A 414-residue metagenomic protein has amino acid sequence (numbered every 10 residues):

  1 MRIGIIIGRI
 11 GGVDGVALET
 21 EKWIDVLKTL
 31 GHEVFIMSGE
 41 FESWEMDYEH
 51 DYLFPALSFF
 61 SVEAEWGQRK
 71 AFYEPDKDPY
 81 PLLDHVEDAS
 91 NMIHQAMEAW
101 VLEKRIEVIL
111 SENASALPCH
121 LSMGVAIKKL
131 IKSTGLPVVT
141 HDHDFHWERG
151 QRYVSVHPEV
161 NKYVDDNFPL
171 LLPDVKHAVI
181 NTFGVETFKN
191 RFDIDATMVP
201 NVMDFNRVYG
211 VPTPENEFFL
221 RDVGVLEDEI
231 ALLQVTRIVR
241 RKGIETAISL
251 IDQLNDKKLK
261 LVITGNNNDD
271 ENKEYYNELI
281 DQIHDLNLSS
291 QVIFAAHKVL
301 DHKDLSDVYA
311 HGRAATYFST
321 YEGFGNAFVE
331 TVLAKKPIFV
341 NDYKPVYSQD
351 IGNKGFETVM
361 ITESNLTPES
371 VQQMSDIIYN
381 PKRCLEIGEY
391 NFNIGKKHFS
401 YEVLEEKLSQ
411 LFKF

Functional and structural regions predicted by a protein language model:
I5, R221, L226-K242, I248-I251 (+1 more regions): Conserved donor-binding/catalytic core segment of Leloir-type glycosyltransferases
F35-V108: A conserved catalytic-core segment of Leloir-type glycosyltransferases
F183, V202: Carbohydrate-associated surface elements
K273-K303, G355: Nucleotide-activated donor-binding/catalytic signature segment of Leloir-type glycosyltransferases, i.e., the conserved
K303, N365, E369, Y379-F412: A charged, aromatic-enriched C-terminal amphipathic alpha-helix characteristic of glycosyltransferases across folds
T320: Aromatic "clamp/platform" in nucleotide-sugar-dependent glycosyltransferases that forms part of the donor/acceptor
P337-N341, T358: Short hydrophobic beta-strand element within catalytic cores of glycosyltransferases and related nucleotide-activated
S348-S375: Change "using UDP/GDP/dTDP sugars" to "using nucleotide sugars
